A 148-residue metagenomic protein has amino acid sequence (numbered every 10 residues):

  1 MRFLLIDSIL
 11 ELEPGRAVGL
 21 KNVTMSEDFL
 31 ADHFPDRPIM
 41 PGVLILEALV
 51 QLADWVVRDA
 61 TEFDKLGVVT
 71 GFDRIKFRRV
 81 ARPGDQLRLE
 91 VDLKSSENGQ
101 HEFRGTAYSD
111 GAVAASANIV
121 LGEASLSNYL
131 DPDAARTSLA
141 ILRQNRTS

Functional and structural regions predicted by a protein language model:
M1-M40: Catalytic strand-loop segment that frames the active site of acyl-thioester-processing enzymes
F3-L5, L87, H101: Hydrophobic core residues within well-ordered beta-strands of beta-rich domains
D7-L10, D73, R78, D92-K94 (+1 more regions): Conserved positions in beta-strands of structured domains
P14-R16, P83, D92-S148: HotDog/MaoC-like acyl-thioester-processing domains
K21, E90-L93: Short, hydrophobic/aromatic-enriched beta-strand segments in well-ordered soluble domains
N22, V80, T106: Surface loops and adjacent helix of pleckstrin homology
A31-W55, V69-F72: Compact, glycine-rich, soluble single-domain proteins
V50-R88, A114, L121-A124: Hydrophobic beta-strand-centered segment that forms part of the acyl-chain substrate-binding groove
